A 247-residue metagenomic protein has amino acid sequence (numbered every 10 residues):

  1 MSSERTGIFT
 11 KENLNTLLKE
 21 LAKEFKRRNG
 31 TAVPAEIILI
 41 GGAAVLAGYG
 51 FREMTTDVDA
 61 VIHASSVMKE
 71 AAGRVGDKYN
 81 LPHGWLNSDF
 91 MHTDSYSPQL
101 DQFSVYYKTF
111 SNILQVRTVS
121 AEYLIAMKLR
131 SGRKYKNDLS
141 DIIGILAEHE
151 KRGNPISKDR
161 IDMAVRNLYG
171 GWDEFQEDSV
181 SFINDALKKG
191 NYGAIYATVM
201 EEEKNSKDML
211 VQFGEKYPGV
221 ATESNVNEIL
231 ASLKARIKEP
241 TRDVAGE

Functional and structural regions predicted by a protein language model:
M1-E247: Compositionally biased terminal segments of proteins
